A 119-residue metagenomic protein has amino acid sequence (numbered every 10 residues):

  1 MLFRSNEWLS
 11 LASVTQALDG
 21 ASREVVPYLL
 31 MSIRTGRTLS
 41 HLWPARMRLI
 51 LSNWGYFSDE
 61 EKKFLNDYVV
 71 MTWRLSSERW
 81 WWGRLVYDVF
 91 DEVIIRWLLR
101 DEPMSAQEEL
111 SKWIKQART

Functional and structural regions predicted by a protein language model:
S5-L9, L42, W82: TPR alpha-solenoid repeat register
A12-R23, S52-S58: Short coil/turn linking the two alpha-helices of tandem helical-hairpin repeats
A21, L39, Y56-F57, L75 (+1 more regions): Alpha-solenoid repeat scaffolds
M31-R34, T38, M71: The canonical alpha-helical register within tetratricopeptide repeats
K63-T119: Terminal, low-structured helical/coil segments at or just beyond the last alpha-helical repeat
